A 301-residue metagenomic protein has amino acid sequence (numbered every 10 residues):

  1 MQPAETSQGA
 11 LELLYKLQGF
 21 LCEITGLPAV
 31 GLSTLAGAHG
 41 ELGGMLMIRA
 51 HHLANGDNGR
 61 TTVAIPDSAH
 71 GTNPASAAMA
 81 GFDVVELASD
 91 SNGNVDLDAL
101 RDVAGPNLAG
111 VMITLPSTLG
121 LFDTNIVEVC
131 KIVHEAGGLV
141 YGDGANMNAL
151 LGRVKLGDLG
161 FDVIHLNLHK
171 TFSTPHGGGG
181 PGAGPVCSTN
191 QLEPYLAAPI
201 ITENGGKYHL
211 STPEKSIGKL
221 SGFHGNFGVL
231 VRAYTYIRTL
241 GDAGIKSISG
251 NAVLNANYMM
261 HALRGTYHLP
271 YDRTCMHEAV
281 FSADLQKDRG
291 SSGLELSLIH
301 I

Functional and structural regions predicted by a protein language model:
M1-E12, T72, T124, H134 (+4 more regions): Cofactor-binding beta-sheet edge motifs in enzyme active sites
M1-E5, C22-T25, A78-V85, N107-M112 (+2 more regions): Gly-rich Lys/Arg/Thr-decorated short loops/hinges at beta-loop-alpha junctions or inter-strand turns that position
Q2-L35, G40: Conserved N-terminal alpha-helix of the aminotransferase class I/II PLP-enzyme fold
G9-E12, H39-G205, G290-S291: Conserved PLP-enzyme active-site core in the AAT-like
L21, T25-A29, I48, H52 (+2 more regions): Structural motif corresponding to the C-terminal cap of alpha-helices
G31, V85-L87, P270: General small-molecule cofactor/ligand-binding pocket signal
V163-K287: Active-site C-terminal subdomain of aminotransferase-like
I299-I301: Conserved small/polar residues in nucleotide/adenosyl-binding loops
